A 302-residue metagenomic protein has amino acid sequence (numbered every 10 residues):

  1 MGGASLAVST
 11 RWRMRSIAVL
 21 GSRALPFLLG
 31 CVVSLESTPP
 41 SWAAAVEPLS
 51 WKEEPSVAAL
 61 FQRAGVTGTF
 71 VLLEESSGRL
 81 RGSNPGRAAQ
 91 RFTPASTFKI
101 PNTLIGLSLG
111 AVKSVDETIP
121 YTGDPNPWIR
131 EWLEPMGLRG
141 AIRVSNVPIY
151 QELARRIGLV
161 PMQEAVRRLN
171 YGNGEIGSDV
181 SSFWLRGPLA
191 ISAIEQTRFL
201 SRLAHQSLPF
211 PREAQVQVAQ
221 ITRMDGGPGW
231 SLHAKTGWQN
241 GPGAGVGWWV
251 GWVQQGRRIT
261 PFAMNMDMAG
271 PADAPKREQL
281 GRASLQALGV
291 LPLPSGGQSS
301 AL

Functional and structural regions predicted by a protein language model:
M1-V19: N-terminal secretory signal peptides that target proteins for export/translocation
R23-E36: Bacterial N-terminal signal peptides
W42-L60, A64, R91, R155-G158 (+2 more regions): Structured C-terminal helix/loop/strand segments within mature extracytoplasmic catalytic/sensor domains
G65-E74: Short N-terminal helix-loop-first-beta-strand/juxtamembrane motif that initiates sensory/input modules
E75-A89: Short, conserved catalytic-motif segment at the N-terminal edge
R91-D116, A141, F262: Active-site SXXK
S108-D124, F210-A214: Short, well-structured active-site flanking segments
R130, E134-L138, Y150-H205: Mid-domain, small-residue-enriched loop/turn segments at the edges of structured enzyme/sensor domains
